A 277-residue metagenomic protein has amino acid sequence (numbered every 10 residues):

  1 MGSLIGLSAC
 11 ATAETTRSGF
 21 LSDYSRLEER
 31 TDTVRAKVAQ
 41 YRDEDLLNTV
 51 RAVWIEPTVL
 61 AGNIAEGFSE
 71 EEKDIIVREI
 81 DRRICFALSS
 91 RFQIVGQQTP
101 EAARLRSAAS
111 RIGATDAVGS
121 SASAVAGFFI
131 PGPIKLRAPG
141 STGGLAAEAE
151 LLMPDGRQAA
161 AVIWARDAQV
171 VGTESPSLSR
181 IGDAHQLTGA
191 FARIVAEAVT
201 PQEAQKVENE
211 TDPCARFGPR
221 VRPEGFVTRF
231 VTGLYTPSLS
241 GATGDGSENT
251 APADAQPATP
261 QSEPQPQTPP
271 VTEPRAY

Functional and structural regions predicted by a protein language model:
G6-E28: Bacterial Sec signal peptide processing site at the extreme N-terminus
R35-E44: A short, compositionally biased domain-edge/stem linker segment
E44, P133-A146, L152-A198: Short secondary-structure boundary motifs at beta->alpha junctions and helix caps
E44-S110: N-terminal segment of the mature soluble domain
F68-K73, G119-G127, W164: "Short basic amphipathic alpha-helical interaction patches in structured regions
S90, Q97-D155, R229-Y277: Surface-exposed short loop/turn segments
G172-Y277: Compositionally biased, intrinsically disordered linkers/stalks adjacent to structured regions
